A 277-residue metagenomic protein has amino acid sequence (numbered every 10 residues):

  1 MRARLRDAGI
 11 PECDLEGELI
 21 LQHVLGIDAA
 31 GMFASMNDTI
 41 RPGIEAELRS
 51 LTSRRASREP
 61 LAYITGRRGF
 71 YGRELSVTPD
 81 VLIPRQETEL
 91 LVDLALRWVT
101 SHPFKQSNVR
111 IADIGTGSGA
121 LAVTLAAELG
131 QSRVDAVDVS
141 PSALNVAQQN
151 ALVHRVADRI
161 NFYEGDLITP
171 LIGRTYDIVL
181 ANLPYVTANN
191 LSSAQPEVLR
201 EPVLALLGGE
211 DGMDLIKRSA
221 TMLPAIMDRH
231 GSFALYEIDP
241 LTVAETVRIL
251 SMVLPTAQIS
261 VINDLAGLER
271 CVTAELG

Functional and structural regions predicted by a protein language model:
M1-C13: Non-catalytic nucleic-acid substrate-recognition regions in nucleic-acid-modifying enzymes
L5, V99, A151, L223 (+1 more regions): Conserved hydrophobic residues forming the short capping helix/wall of the S-adenosyl-L-methionine
G9-I10, L129-Q131, L152-A157, S251-Q258: Short helix-capping segments at alpha-helix termini
D14, L19-W98: Conserved AdoMet
I20, R58, T88, L121 (+4 more regions): Residue-level signal for inorganic ion chemistry
E89-Q195: Conserved SAM/SAH cofactor-binding pocket of Class I
Y185-I216: Mobile active-site "lid"/loop adjacent to the S-adenosyl-L-methionine
E210-E275: Conserved Class I SAM-dependent methyltransferase catalytic core
